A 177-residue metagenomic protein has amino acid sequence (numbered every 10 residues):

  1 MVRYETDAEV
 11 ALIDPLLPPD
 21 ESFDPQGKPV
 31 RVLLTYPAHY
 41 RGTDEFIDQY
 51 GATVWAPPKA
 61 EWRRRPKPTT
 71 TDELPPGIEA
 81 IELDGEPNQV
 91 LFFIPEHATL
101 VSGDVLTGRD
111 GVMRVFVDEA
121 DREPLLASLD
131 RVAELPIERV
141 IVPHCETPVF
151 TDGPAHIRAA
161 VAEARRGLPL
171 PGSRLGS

Functional and structural regions predicted by a protein language model:
M1-S22: N-terminal nucleotide/polyanion-binding subdomain common to many enzyme families
A8-L12, L83-G172, G176: Metallo-beta-lactamase
L17-K59, R139-V140: Active-site metal-binding motif and surrounding structural segment of the metallo-beta-lactamase
S22, D44, W62-T70, D110-G111 (+1 more regions): Short, charged, surface-exposed secondary-structure boundary motifs
V30-P37, P66-L83, V101-R109: Charged, low-complexity, helix/coiled-coil-prone segments
Y40, W62, P148: Surface-exposed, flexible loop/turn segments at secondary-structure boundaries
E45-Q89, P95-E96, A120, P124-A127 (+1 more regions): Metallo-beta-lactamase
